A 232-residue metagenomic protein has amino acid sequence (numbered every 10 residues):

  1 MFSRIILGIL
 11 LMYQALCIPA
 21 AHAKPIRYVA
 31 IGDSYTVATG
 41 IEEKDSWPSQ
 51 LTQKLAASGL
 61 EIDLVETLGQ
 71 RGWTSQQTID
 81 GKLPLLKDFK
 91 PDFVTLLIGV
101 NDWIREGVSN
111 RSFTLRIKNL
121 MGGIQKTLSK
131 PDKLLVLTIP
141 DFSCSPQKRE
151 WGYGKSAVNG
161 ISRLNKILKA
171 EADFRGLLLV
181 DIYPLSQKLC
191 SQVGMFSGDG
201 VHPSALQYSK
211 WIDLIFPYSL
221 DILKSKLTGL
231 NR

Functional and structural regions predicted by a protein language model:
M1-I9: Bacterial N-terminal signal peptides that target proteins for export
Y13-A20: C-terminal segment of classical bacterial N-terminal signal peptides
A21-Q70, L83-K90: Serine-esterase "nucleophile elbow" of acetyl-processing enzymes
T36-V37, G72, D102, D141: Active-site micro-motifs of SAM-dependent methyltransferase domains
T39-G40, Q76, R105: Short N-terminal helix/helix-N-cap motif within the alpha/beta-hydrolase-1
E61, D80-N231: Alpha-helical cap/lid subdomain in secreted, periplasmic, or secretory-pathway luminal O-acyl-processing enzymes
G72-G81: Structural motif
